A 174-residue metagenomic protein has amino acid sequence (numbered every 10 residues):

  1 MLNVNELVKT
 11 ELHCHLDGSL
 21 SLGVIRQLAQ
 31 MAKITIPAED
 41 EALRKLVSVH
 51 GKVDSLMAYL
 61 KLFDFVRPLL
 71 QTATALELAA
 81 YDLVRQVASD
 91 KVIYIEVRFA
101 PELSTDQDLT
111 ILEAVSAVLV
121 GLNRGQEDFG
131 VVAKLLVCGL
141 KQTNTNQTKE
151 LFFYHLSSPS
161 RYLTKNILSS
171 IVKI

Functional and structural regions predicted by a protein language model:
M1-I174: Metal-cofactor-binding active-site regions of metalloenzymes
